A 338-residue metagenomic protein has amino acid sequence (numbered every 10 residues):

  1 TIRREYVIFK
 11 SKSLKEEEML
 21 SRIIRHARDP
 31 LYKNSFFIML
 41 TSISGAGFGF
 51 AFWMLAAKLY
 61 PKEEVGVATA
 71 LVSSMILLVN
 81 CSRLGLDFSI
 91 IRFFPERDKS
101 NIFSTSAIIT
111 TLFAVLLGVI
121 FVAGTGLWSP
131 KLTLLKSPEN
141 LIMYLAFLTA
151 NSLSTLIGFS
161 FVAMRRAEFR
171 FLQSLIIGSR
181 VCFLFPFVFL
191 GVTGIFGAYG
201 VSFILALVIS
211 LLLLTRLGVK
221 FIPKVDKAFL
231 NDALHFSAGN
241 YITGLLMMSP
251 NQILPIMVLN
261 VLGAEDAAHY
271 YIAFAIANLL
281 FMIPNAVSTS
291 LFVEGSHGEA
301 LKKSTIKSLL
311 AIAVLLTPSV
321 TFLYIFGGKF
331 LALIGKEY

Functional and structural regions predicted by a protein language model:
S11, D29-L84, G118, V122 (+1 more regions): Signature of the first transmembrane helix
K12-P30, N140, E168, L172 (+4 more regions): Interhelical loop/hinge segments that connect adjacent transmembrane helices in multipass membrane
S35-S44, D98-S104, A146, S160-F185 (+1 more regions): Alpha-helical transmembrane segments of multi-pass membrane transporters/permeases
G47-L55, A114-V122, L172-T193, L205-S210 (+2 more regions): Alpha-helical transmembrane segments of multi-pass membrane transporters and transport-associated inner-membrane enzymes
A57-G66, G126-L127, L135, M164-E168 (+2 more regions): Membrane-interface helix-loop junctions in multi-pass transport and translocation proteins
K62-E63, T125-Y144, E265, I325-Y338: Interfacial segments at transmembrane-helix termini and the short loops linking adjacent helices
L77, C81, V115, V119 (+2 more regions): Alpha-helical transmembrane segments of multi-pass membrane proteins
V79-D98, V162-A163, A277-A300: Helix-loop junctions and terminal segments of transmembrane helices in multi-pass membrane transport/translocation
